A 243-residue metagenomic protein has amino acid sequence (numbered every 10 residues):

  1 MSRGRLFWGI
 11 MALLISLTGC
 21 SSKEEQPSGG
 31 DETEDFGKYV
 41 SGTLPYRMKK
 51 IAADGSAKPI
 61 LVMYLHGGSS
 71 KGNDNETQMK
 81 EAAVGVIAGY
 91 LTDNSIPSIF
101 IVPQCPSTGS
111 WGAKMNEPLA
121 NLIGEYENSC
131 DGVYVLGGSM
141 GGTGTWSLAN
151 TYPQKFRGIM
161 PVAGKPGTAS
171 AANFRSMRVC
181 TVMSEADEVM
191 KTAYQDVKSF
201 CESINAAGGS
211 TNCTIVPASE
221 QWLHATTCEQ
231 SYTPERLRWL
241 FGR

Functional and structural regions predicted by a protein language model:
M1-W8: Bacterial N-terminal signal peptides that target proteins for export
G9-S16: Bacterial N-terminal signal peptides
C20-L61, S98, L136-G138, T143 (+4 more regions): A domain-start/cap signature at the N-terminus of enzymes
L61, L65-N116: Active-site machinery of serine-nucleophile hydrolases
L65-N73, I123-N128, G138-M140, T145-N150 (+5 more regions): Cell-envelope and extracellular/periplasmic
S107-S139, P153: Gly/Ser-rich "nucleophile elbow"/oxyanion-hole loop immediately N-terminal to the catalytic nucleophile in hydrolases
Q154-P166: A conserved short beta-strand
C180-V182, A186-R243: C-terminal catalytic histidine-bearing segment of alpha/beta-hydrolase fold enzymes
